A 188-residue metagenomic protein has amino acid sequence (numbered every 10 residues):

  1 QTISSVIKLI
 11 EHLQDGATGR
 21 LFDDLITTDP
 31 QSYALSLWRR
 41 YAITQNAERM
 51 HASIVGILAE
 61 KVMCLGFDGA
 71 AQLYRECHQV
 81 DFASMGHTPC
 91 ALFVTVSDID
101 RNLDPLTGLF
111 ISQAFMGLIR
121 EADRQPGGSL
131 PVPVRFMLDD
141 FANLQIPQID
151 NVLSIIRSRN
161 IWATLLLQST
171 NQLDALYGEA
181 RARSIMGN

Functional and structural regions predicted by a protein language model:
Q1-I161: P-loop NTPase motor domains
L153-N188: Conserved ATP-driven motor cores of ASCE-family P-loop NTPases powering translocation/secretion/packaging/pilus
